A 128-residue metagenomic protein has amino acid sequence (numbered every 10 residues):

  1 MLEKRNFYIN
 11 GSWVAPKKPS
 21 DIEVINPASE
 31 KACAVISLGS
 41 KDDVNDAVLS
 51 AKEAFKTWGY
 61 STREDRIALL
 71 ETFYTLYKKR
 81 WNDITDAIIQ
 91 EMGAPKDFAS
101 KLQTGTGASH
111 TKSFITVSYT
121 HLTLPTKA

Functional and structural regions predicted by a protein language model:
M1-L122: N-terminal Rossmann-like NAD(P)+-binding subdomain of aldehyde/semialdehyde dehydrogenases
T123-A128: A short, hydrophobic C-terminal helix/tail in secreted or cell-surface proteins
